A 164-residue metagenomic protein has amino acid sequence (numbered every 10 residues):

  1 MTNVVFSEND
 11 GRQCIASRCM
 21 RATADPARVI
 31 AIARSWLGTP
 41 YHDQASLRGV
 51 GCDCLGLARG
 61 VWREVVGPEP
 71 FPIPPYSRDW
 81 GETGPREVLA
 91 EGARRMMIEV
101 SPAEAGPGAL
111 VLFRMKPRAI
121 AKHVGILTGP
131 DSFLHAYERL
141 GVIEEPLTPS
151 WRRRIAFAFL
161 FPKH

Functional and structural regions predicted by a protein language model:
R21-P26, I30, F71-I143, H164: ...with weaker cross-activation on analogous glycine-rich loops/strands in unrelated enzymes
A31-D43: N-terminal capping segment at the start of a domain
Y41, R95-S101, R154-F157: Short secondary-structure junctions
Y41-S46, E69-P74: Surface-exposed patches in mature extracellular/periplasmic domains of secreted proteins
S46-V65: Active-site nucleophilic cysteine motif
E145-H164: Glycine- and charge-enriched low-complexity intrinsically disordered segments
